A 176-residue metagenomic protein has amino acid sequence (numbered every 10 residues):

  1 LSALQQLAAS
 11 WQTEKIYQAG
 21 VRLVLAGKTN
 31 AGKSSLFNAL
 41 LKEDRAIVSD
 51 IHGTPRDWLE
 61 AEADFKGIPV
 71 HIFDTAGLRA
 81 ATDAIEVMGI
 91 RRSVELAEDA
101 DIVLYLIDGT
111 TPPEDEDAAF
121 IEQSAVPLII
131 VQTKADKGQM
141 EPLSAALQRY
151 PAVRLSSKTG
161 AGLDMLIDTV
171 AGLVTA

Functional and structural regions predicted by a protein language model:
S2-V87, R92-A97: Conserved G1/Walker A P-loop phosphate-binding module
Q5-A8, Q132, V174: A structural signal for well-ordered alpha-helices, especially hydrophobic packing surfaces of coiled-coils
E98-D115, A135-Q139, G160: Conserved Switch II/interswitch segment of TRAFAC-class P-loop GTPases
V103-L104, L128-I130: Short, well-ordered beta-strand core segments
P112-V126: Amphipathic helical hotspot of TIR/SEFIR-family domains
P127-I129, D136-A176: Canonical P-loop GTPase G-domain recognition
